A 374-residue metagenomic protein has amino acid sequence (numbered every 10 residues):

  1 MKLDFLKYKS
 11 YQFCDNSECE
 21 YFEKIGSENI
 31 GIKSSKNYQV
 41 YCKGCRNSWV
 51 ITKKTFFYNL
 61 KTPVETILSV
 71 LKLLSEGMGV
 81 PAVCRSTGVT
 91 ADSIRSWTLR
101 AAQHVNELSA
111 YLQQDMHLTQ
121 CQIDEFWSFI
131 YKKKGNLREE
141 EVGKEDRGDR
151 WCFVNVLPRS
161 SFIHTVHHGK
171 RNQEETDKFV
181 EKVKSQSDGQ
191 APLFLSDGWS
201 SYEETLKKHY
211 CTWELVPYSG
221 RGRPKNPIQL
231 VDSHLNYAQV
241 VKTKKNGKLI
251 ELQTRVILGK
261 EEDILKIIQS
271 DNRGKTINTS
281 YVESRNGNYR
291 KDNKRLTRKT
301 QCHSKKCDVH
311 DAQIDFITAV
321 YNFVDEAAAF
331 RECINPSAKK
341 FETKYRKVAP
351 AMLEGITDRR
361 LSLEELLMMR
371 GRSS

Functional and structural regions predicted by a protein language model:
M1-S374: Residue-level recognition of single "structural anchor" positions that define or cap local secondary structure
